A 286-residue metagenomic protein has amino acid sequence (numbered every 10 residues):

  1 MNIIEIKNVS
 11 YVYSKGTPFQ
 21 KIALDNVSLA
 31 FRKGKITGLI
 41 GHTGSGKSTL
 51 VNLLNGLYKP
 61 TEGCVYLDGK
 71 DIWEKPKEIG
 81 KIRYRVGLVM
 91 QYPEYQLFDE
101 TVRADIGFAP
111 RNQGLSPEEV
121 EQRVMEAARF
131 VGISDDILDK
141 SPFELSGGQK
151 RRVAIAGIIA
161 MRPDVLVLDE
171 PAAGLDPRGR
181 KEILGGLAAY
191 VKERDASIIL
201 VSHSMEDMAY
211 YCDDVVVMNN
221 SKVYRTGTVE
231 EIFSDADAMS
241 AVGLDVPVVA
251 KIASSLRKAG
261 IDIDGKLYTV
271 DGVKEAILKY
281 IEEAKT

Functional and structural regions predicted by a protein language model:
M1-I3, V12-N26, K75-E78: A short, flexible loop at the N-terminus of ABC-type nucleotide-binding domains that lies
N55: Helix-to-loop junction immediately C-terminal to a conserved catalytic motif
C64-K81: ABC ATPase NBD Q-loop/coupling interface
E118-D136: Conserved ABC ATPase "signature" region
S141-L145, Q149: Conserved ABC ATPase signature
L166-D169: Catalytic Walker B motif of ABC-type/P-loop ATPase nucleotide-binding domains
N220-S221: Conserved ABC ATPase "signature" C-loop
